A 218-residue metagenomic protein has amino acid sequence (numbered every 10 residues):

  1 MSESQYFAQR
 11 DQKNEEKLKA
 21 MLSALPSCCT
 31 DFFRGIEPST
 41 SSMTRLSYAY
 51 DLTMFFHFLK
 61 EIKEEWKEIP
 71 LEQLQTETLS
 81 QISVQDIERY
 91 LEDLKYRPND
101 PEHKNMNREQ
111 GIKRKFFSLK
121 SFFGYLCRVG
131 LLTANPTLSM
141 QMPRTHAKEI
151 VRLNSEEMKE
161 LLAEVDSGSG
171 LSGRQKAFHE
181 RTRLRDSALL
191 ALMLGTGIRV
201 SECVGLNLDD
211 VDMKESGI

Functional and structural regions predicted by a protein language model:
M1-I218: Conserved catalytic core of the tyrosine transesterase superfamily
